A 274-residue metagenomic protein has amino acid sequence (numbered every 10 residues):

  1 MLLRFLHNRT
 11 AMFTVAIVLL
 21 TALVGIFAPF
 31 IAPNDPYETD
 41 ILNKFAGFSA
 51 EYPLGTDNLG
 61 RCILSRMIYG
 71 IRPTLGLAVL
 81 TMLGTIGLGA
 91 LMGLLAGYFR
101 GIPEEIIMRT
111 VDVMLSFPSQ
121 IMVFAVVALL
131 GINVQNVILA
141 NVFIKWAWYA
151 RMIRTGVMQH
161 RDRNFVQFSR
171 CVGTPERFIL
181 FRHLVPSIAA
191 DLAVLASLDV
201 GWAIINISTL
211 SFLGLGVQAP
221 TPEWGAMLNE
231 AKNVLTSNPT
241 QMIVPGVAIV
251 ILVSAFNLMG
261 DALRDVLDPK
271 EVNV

Functional and structural regions predicted by a protein language model:
M1-Y37, T110, I188: N-terminal signal-anchor/first transmembrane alpha helix
I26, F30-S65, G214: Short membrane-interfacial helix/loop motifs at transmembrane-helix boundaries
P53, D57, L88-L91, G97-P103 (+1 more regions): Generic hydrophobic transmembrane alpha-helix motif, especially the helices
I63-Y98: Transmembrane alpha-helix signature in integral membrane proteins
M82, A90, L94, I132-R182 (+2 more regions): Membrane-cytosol interface at the C-terminal ends of specific transmembrane alpha-helices in multi-pass membrane
I121-A125, N133-K145, M152, L192-M227: Non-cytoplasmic
V234-L258: A membrane-interface signal for the N-terminal entry of alpha-helical transmembrane segments
L258-V274: Short cytosolic juxtamembrane segments of multi-pass membrane proteins
